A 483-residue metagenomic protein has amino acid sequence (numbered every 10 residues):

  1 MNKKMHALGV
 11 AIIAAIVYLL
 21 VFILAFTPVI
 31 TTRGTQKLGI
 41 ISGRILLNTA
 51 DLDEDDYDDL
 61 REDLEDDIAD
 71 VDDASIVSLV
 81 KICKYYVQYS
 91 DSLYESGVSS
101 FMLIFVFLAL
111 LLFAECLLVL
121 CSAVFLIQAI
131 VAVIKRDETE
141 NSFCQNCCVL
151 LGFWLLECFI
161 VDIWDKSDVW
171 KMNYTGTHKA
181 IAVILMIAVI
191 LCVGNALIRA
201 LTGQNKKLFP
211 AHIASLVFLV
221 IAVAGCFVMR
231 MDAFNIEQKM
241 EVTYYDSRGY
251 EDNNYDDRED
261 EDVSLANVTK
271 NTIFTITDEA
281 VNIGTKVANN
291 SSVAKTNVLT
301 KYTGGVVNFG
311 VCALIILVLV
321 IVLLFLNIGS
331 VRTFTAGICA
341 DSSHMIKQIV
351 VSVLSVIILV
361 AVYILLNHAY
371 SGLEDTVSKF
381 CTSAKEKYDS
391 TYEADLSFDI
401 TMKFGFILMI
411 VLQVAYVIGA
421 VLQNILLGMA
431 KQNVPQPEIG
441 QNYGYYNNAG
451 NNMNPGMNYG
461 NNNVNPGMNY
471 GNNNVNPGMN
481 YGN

Functional and structural regions predicted by a protein language model:
M1, M429-N483: Low-complexity, intrinsically disordered extramembrane tails and loops of integral membrane proteins
K4, I198, T202, V281-G284 (+1 more regions): Mature soluble domains of exported/periplasmic/lumenal proteins and thiol-rich metal-chelating peptides
K4-P28, F105-D162, L185-R199, L208-R230 (+2 more regions): Signature of small four-pass
T27-I104, D168, M172-T175, V228-G304 (+1 more regions): Long, glycine/tryptophan/cysteine-rich extracytoplasmic
I30-R33, I134-D137, K166-K171, Q204 (+5 more regions): Transmembrane helix-loop junctions in multipass membrane proteins, especially transporters and channels
N146, L150-A188, V356-L412: Membrane-proximal extracellular juxtamembrane segment immediately upstream of a following transmembrane helix
T202-I213, Q432-G440: Low-complexity, Pro/Thr/Ser/Gly/Ala-rich linker/spacer regions in secreted, extracellular modular proteins
